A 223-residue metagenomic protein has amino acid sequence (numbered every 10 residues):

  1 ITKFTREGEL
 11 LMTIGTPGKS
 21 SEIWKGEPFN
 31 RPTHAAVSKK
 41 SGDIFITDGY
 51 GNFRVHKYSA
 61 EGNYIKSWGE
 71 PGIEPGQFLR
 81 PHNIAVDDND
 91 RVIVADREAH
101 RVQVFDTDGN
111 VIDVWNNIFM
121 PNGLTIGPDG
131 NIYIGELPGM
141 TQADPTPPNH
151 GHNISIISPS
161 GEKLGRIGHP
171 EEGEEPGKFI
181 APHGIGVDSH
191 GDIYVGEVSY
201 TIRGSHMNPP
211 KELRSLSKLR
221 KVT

Functional and structural regions predicted by a protein language model:
I1-T223: Sequence-structural signature of mature extracellular/luminal beta-sheet repeat domains, prominently beta-propellers
